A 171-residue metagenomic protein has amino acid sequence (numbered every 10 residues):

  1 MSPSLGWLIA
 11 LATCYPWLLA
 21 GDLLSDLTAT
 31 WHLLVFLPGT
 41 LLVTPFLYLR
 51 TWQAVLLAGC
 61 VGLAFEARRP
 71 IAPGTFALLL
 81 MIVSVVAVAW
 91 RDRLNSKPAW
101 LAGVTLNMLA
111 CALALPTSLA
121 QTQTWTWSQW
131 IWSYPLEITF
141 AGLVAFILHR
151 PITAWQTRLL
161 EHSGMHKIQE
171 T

Functional and structural regions predicted by a protein language model:
M1-T171: Terminal, non-globular segments
